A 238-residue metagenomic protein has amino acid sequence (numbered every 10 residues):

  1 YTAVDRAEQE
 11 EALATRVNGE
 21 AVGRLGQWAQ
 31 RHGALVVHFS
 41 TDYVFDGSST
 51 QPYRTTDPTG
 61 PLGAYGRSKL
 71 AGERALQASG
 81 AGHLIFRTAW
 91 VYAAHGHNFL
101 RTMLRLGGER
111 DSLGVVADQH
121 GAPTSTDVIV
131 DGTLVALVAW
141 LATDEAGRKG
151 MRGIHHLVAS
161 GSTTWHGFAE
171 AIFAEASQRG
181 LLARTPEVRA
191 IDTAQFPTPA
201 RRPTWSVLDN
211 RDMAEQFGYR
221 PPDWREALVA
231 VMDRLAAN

Functional and structural regions predicted by a protein language model:
Y1-G19: NAD(P)H-binding glycine-rich loop region in Rossmannoid oxidoreductase-like domains and their noncatalytic homologs
L13, A21-R24, L35, G66 (+2 more regions): Conserved cofactor-binding/catalytic machinery of classical short-chain dehydrogenase/reductase
G23-L62: Conserved Rossmann-fold NAD(P)-dependent oxidoreductase catalytic core, especially the SDR/UDP-sugar
G60-L84: Active-site Tyr-X1-5-Lys
Q77-V135: NAD(P)-dependent short-chain dehydrogenase/reductase
G132-T133, A139-P199: Mid/C-terminal beta-alpha module of Rossmann-like enzyme folds, strongest in SDR-family dehydrogenases/epimerases
R189-N210, D223: Active-site loop of classical SDR/Rossmann-like NAD(P)-dependent oxidoreductases, centered on the catalytic Tyr-X3-Lys
A214, P222-N238: Amphipathic terminal alpha-helices
